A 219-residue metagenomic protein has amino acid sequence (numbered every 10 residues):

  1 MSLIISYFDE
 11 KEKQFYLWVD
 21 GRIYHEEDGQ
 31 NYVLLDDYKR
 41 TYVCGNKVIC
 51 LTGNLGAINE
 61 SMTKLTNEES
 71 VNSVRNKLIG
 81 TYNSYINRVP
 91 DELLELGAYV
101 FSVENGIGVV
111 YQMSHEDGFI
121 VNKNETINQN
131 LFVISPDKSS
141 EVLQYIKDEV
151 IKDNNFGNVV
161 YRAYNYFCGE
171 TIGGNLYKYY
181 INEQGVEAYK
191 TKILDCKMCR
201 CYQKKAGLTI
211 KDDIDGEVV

Functional and structural regions predicted by a protein language model:
S2-L94, V121-V219: Conserved short S/T/G-enriched processing/targeting/catalytic segments and their helical context
Y99-N105, Y180-I181: Short hydrophobic alpha-helical segments used for membrane anchoring or interfacial signaling
G106-Y111: Structural motif
E116-I120: MPN/JAMM (Mov34/JAB) isopeptidase/deubiquitinase module and associated MPN-bearing subunits/adaptors in ubiquitin
